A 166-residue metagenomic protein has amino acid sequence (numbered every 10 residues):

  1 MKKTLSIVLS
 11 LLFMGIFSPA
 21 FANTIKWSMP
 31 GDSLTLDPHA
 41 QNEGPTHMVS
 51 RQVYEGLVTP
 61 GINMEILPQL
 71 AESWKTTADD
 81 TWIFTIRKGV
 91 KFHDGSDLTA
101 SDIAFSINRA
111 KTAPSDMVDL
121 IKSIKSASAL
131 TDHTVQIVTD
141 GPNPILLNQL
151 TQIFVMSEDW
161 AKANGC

Functional and structural regions predicted by a protein language model:
M1-T4: Positively charged n-region of N-terminal signal peptides that target proteins for export
V8-I16: Bacterial N-terminal signal peptides
F17-A22: Sec/Tat signal peptide C-region and signal peptidase I cleavage site
S28-A78, N108: N-terminal lobe/hinge region of extracytoplasmic solute-binding protein
M48, Q52, E65, Q69 (+6 more regions): Extracytoplasmic/secreted proteins, especially bacterial periplasmic and envelope-associated proteins
V58, I62, D79, K91 (+4 more regions): Sec-exported extracytoplasmic/periplasmic mature domains
E72-P114, L130, Q136: Aromatic- and charge-enriched surface segment that lines or borders ligand/interaction sites
K75, D119-C166: Surface-exposed binding/hinge segments that line and control ligand-binding clefts or catalytic entry sites
